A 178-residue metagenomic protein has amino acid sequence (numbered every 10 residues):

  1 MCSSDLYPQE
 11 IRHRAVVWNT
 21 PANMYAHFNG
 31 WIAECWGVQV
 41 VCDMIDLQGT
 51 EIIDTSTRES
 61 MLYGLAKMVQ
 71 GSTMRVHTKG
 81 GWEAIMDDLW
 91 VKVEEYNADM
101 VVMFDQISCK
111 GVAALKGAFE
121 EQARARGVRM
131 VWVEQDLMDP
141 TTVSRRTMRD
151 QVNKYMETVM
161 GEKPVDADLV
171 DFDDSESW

Functional and structural regions predicted by a protein language model:
M1-S3: Short, small-residue-biased leader/transition segments that mark boundaries at the very start of proteins
P8-R14: A short, charged/proline- and glycine-enriched loop that marks the coil->beta-strand transition at the N-terminal
W18-Y25, I107-A114: Gly/Ser/Thr-rich loops at beta-strand to alpha-helix junctions that form or flank small-molecule/cofactor-binding
N19-W90: Redox- and metal-dependent alpha/beta enzyme cores, enriched for Fe-S-associated oxidoreductases and cofactor-handling
M68-W90, E94, V159-W178: Extended, charge-rich low-complexity interaction segments
G80-G81, C109-A113, D139: Acidic-and-aromatic substrate-binding clefts and catalytic sites of carbohydrate-active enzymes
V93-V102: Proline-aspartate-enriched helix->loop->beta-strand connector
E120, R124, M130-D174: C-terminal regions of proteins
